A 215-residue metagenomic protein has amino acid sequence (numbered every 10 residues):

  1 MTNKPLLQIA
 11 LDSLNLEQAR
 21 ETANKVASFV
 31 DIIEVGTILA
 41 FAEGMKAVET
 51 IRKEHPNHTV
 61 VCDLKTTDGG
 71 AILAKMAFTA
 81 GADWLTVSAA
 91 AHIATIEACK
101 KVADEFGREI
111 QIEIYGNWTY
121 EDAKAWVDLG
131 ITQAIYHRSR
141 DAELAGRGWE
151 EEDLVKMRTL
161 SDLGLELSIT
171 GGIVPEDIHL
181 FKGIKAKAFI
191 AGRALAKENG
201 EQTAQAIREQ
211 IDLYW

Functional and structural regions predicted by a protein language model:
M1-A71, K197, Q202-A206: Conserved N-terminal beta1-alpha1 strand-loop-helix module at the mouth
P5-L11, I33-V35, V60-L64, L85-V87 (+4 more regions): Hydrophobic faces of well-ordered beta-strands that scaffold small-molecule active sites in alpha/beta enzyme cores
T22, D68-A80, N117-L129, I169 (+1 more regions): Catalytic cores of alpha/beta
A27-D31, E54-H58, T79-W84, D104-E109 (+3 more regions): Glycine-enriched alpha-helix->loop->beta-strand junction motifs that scaffold or abut catalytic
F41-K65, A98-G116, W149-G171, P175 (+1 more regions): Alpha-helix-loop-beta-strand connector modules within alpha/beta enzyme cores
L73-D122: Hydrophobic, well-structured mid-protein blocks that either form specific transmembrane helices
A82-T95, A134-A145, I184-I207: Glycine-rich phosphate-binding active-site loops on the catalytic face of alpha/beta enzymes
A123-M157, L167, E198, T203: Glycine/Thr-rich beta-alpha phosphate-binding loop at enzyme active sites
